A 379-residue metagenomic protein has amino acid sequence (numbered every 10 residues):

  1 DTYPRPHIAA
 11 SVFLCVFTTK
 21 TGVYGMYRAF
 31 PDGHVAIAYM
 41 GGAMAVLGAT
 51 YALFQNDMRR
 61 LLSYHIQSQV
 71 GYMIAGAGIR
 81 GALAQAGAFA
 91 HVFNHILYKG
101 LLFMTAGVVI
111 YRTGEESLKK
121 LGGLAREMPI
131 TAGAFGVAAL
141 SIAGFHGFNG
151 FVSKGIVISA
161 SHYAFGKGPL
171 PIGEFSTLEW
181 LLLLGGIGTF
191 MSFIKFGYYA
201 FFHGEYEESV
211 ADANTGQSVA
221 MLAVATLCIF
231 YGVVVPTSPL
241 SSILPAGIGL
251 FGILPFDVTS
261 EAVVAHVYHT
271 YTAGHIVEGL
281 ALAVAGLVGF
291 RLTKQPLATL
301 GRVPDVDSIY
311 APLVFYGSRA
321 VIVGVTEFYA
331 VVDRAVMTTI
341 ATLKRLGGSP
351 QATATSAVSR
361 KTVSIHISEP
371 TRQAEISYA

Functional and structural regions predicted by a protein language model:
D1-A213, V233: Hydrophobic transmembrane alpha-helices and their helix-loop junctions in integral membrane proteins
T2, E369-R372: A short, basic/aromatic helix-end/turn motif that makes direct DNA contacts
Q55, Q67-Q69, Q85, Q217 (+3 more regions): Residue-identity detector for glutamine
R60, S68, H91, V264-V267 (+3 more regions): A general marker of short, structured functional hotspots
L61, K99, G197, I309-A311 (+2 more regions): A generic signature of intrinsically disordered, low-complexity regions enriched in glycine/proline and charged/polar
K120, G216, A220-L222, E375: Short alpha-helical interface patches
Q217-V234, S238-S364, S368: Membrane-interface and transmembrane segments of multi-pass membrane proteins
I365-H366, Q373-Y378: Single conserved hydrophobic/aromatic residue that forms the stacking wall/gate of nucleotide- or nucleobase-binding
